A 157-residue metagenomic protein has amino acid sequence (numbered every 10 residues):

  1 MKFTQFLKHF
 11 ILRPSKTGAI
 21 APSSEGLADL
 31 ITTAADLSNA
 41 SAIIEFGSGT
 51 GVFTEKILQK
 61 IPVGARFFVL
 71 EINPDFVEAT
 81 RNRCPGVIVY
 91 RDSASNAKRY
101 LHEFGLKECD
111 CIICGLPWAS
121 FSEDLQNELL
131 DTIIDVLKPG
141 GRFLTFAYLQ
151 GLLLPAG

Functional and structural regions predicted by a protein language model:
F3-S38: Class I SAM-dependent methyltransferase Rossmann-like catalytic core, especially the SAM/SAH-binding loop
N39-G49: Conserved class I S-adenosyl-L-methionine
T50-P62: Conserved SAM-binding loop of SAM-dependent methyltransferases across substrates and taxa, primarily the Class I
R66-E71: Conserved SAM-binding motif I beta-strand of class I
V77-F104: S-adenosyl-L-methionine
D110-D124: A short SAM/SAH-binding and catalytic strip from SAM-dependent methyltransferases
N127-P139: A short glycine-rich, Lys/Arg-flanked "PGG" loop and its adjoining helix->strand segment in the class I
P139-Y148: Conserved beta-strand signature within the Rossmann-like core of class I S-adenosyl-L-methionine
